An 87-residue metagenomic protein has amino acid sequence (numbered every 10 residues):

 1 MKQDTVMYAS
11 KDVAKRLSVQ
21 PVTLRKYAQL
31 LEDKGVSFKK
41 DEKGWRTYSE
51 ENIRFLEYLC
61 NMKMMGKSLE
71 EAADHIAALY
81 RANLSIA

Functional and structural regions predicted by a protein language model:
M1-L30: Polyanion-binding surface elements
L30-L31, L79: The DNA-recognition helices of helix-turn-helix-type DNA-binding domains
S37-N61: Short helix-start
I53-I86: A short, Lys/Arg-enriched interface patch at domain edges and termini
